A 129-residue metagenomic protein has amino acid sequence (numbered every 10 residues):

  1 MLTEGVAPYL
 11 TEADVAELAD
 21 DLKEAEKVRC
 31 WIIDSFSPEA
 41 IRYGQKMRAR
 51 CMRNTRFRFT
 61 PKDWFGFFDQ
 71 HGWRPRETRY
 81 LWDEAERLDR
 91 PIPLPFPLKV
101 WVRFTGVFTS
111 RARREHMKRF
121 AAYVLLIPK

Functional and structural regions predicted by a protein language model:
M1-K129: Alpha-helical subdomain
